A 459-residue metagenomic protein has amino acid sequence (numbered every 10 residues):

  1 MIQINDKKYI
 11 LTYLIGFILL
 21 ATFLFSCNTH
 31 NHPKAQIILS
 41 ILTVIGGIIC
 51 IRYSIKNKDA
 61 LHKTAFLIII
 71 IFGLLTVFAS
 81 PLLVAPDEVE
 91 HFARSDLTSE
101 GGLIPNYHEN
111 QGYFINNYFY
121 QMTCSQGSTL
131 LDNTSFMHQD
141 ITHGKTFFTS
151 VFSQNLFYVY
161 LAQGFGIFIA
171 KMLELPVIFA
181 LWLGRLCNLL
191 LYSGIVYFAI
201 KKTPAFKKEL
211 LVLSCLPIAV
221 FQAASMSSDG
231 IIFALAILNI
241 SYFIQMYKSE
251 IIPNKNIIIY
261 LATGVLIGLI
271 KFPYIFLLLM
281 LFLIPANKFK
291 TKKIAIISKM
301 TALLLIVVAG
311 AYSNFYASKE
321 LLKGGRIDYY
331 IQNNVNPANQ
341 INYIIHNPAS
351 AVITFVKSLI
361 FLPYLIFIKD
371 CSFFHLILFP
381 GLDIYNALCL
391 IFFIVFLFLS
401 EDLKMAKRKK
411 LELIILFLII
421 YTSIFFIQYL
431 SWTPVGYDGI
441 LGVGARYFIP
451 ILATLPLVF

Functional and structural regions predicted by a protein language model:
I2-L75, I297-L304: Start-transfer (signal-anchor) and selected internal transmembrane alpha helices of multi-pass inner/ER membrane
A21, N256-F272, L277-L283: Membrane-interface alpha helices of multi-pass inner-membrane proteins
I69-I70, L186-L189, F206-A223, G230-Y247 (+1 more regions): Membrane-embedded helix bundles of polyisoprenyl
E100-L183: Interfacial juxtamembrane loops and adjacent helix segments that form the catalytic/substrate-binding surfaces
H138-K145, Y312-E401: Membrane-lumen/periplasm interface segments of multi-pass, membrane-embedded glycan/lipid transferases
F179-A205: Transmembrane-helix motifs of polytopic, lipid-linked glycan transferases
Y242-I251, I275-V307: Perimembrane helix-loop-helix junctions
K290-I297, V395-I419: Membrane-interface helix-loop-helix junctions at transmembrane boundaries of multi-pass membrane enzymes, predominantly
